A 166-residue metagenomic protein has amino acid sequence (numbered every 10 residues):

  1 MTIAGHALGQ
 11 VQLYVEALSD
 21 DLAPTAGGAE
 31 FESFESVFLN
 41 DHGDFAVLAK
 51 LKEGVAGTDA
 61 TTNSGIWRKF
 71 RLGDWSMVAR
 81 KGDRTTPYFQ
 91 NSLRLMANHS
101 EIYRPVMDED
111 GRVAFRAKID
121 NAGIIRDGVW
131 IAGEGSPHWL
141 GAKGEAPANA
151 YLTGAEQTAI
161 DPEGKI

Functional and structural regions predicted by a protein language model:
L8-I166: Conserved "turn/edge" positions that cap or connect secondary-structure elements within repeat/scaffolded domains
